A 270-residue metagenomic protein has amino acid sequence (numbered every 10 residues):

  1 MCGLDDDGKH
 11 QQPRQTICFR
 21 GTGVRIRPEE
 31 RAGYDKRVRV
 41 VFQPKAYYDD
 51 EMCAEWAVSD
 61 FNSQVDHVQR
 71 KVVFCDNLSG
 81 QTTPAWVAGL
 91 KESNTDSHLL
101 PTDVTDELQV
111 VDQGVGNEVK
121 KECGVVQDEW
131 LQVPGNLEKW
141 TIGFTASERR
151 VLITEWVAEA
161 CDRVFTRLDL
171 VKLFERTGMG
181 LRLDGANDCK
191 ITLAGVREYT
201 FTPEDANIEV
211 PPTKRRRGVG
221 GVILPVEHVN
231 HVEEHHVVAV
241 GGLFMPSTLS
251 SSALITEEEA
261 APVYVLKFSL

Functional and structural regions predicted by a protein language model:
M1-A46, D50: Extended, low-complexity cationic-aromatic segments
P28-G33, R37-A46, V58-G80, P84-D112 (+1 more regions): Acidic, serine/proline-rich intrinsically disordered regulatory segments in large eukaryotic nuclear proteins
D50-V58: Conserved pre-motif C helix in the palm subdomain of viral-like polymerases
